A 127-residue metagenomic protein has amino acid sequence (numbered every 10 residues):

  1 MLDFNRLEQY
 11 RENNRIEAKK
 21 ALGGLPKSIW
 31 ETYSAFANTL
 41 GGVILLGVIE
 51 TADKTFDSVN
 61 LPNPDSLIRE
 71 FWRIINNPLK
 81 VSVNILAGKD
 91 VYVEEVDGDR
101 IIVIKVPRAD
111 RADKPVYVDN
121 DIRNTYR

Functional and structural regions predicted by a protein language model:
M1-R127: Conserved N-terminal catalytic/coupling substructures associated with nucleotide/phosphate chemistry
